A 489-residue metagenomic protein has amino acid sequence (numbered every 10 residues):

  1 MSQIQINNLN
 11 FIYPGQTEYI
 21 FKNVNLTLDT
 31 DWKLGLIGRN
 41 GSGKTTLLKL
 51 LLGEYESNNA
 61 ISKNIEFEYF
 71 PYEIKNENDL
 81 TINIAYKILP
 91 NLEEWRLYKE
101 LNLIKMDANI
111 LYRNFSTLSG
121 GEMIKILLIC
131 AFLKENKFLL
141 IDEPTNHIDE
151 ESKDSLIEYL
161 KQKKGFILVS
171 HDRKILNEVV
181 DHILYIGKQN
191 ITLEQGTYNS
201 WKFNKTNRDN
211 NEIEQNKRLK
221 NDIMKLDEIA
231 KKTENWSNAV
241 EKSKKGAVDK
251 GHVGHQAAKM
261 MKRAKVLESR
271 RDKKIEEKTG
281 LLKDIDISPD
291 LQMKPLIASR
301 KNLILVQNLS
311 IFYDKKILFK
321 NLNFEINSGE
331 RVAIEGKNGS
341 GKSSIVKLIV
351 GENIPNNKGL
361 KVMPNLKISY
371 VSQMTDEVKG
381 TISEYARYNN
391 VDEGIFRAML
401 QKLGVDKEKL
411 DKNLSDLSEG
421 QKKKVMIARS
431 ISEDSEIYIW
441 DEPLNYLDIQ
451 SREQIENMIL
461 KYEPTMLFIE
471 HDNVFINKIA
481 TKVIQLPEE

Functional and structural regions predicted by a protein language model:
M1-E212, A298-E489: ABC ATP-binding cassette signature C-motif
N76-N78, N83-E100, E178, Y185-D286 (+1 more regions): Extended, highly charged alpha-helical segments
Y112, K250, M261, S288-D290 (+2 more regions): Generic secondary-structure boundary/loop-capping signal
K134, K274-K278, M293: Intrinsically disordered, low-complexity boundary segments flanking structured domains
T279-I304: Coiled-coil termination/hinge junctions
